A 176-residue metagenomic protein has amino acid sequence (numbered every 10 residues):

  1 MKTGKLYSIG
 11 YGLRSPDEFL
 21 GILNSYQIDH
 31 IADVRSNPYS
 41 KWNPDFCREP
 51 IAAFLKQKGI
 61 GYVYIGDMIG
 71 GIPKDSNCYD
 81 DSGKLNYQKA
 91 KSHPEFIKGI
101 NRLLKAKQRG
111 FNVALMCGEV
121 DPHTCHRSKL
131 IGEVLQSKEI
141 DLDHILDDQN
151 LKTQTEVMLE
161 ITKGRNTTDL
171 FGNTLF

Functional and structural regions predicted by a protein language model:
M1-F176: Residues lining hydrophobic/aromatic ligand-binding pockets adjacent to catalytic sites
